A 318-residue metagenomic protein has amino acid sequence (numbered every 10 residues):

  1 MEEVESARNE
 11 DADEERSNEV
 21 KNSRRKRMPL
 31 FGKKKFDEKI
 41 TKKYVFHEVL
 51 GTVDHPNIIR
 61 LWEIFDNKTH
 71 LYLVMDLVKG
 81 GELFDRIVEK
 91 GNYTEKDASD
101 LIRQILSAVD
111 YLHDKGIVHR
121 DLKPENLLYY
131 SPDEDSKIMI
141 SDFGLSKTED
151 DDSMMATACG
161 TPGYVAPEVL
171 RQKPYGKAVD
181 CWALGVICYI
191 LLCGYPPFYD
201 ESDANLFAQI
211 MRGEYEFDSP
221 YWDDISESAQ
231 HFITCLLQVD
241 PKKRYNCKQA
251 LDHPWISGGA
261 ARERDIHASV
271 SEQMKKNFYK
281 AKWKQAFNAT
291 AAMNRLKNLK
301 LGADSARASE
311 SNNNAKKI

Functional and structural regions predicted by a protein language model:
M1-T41, N313-I318: Intrinsically disordered, low-complexity regulatory segments that flank or precede the catalytic domain of eukaryotic
E5-E19, H231, K248-N314: C-terminal regulatory tails of eukaryotic serine/threonine kinases
E63-I64: A short, aromatic-enriched beta-strand patch in the conserved N-lobe beta-sheet of the protein kinase catalytic domain
T69-E82: Conserved short submotifs of the Hanks-type protein kinase catalytic core that shape the nucleotide-binding pocket
L101-I102: Activation segment signature within eukaryotic-like protein kinase domains
D180: Conserved catalytic-loop aspartate of Hanks-type protein kinases
